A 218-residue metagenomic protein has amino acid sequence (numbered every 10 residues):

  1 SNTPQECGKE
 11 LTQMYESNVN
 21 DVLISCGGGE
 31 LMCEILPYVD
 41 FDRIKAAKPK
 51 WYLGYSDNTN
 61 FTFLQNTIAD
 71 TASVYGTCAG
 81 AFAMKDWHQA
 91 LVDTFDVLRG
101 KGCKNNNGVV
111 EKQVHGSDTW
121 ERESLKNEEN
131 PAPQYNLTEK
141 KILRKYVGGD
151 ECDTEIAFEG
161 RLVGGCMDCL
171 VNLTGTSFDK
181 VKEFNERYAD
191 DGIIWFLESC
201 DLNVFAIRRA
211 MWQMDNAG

Functional and structural regions predicted by a protein language model:
S1-V19: ATP/NTP phosphate-donor binding region
V22-I24, L53, I194-F196: Structural motif
I24-C33, Y38, Y55: N-terminal glycine-rich "phosphate-gripper" loop used for MgATP/nucleotide binding and carboxylate activation
C33, F41, Q213-G218: Feature captures the catalytic cores and cofactor-binding loops of soluble hydro-lyases/lyases that act on carboxylate
V39-L64, A72-G80: Short, acidic/small-residue loops that bind anionic groups at enzyme active sites
A72-D168: Conserved anion/nucleotide-ligand pocket segment
L162-R209: Oxyanion-binding "anion nests"
